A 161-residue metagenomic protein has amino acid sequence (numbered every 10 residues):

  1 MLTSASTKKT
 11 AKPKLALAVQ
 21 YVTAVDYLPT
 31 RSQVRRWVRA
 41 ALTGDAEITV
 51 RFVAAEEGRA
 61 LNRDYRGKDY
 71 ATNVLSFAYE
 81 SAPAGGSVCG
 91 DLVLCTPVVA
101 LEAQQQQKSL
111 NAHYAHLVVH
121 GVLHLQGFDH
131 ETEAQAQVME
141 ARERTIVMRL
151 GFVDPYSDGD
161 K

Functional and structural regions predicted by a protein language model:
M1-Y114, L125-K161: An acidic/histidine-cluster motif and surrounding catalytic segment that typifies divalent-metal-assisted enzyme active
V119, L123-H124: Short active-site segment of divalent metal-dependent hydrolases/proteases that encodes the spacing between
